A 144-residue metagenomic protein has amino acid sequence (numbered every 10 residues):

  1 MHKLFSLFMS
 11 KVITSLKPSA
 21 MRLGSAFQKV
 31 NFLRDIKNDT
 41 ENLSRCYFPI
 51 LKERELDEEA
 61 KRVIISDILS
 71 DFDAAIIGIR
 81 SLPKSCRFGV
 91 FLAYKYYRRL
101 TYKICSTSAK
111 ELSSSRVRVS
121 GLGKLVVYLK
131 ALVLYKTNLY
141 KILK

Functional and structural regions predicted by a protein language model:
M1-F27, L33, K37-K144: Catalytic cores of Mg2+-dependent Asp-rich isoprenoid enzymes
